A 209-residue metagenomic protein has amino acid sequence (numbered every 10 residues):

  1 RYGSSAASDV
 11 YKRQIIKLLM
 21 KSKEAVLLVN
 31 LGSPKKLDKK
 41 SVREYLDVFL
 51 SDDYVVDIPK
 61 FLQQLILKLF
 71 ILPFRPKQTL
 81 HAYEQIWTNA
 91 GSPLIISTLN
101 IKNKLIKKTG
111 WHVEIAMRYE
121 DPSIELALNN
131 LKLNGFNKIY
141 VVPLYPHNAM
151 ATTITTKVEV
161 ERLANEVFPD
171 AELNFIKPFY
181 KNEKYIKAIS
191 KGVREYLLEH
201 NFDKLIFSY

Functional and structural regions predicted by a protein language model:
R1-Q14: Single conserved hydrophobic/aromatic residue that forms the stacking wall/gate of nucleotide- or nucleobase-binding
L19-Y209: Active-site-proximal alpha-helix that buttresses catalytic centers in soluble enzyme cores
